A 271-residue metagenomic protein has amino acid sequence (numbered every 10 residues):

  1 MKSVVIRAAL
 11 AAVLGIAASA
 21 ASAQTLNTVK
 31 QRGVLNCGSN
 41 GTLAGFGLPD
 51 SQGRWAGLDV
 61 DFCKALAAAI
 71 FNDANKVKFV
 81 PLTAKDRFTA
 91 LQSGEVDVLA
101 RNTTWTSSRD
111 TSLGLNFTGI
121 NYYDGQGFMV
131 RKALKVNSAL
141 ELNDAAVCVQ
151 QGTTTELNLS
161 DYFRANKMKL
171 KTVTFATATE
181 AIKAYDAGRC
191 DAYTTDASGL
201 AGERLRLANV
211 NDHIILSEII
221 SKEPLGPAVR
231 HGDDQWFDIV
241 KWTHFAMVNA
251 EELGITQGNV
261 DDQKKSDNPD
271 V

Functional and structural regions predicted by a protein language model:
K2-G15, A20-K78, F245-V271: N-terminal hydrophobic or amphipathic helices and topogenic motifs
N27, V60-A68, T89, S93 (+7 more regions): Solvent-exposed, polar/charged alpha-helical surfaces in well-ordered, non-transmembrane soluble domains, broadly
K30-Q31, A67-N72, Q92-V96, A133 (+5 more regions): Sec-exported extracytoplasmic/periplasmic mature domains
K30-V34, G41, W55-G57, D61 (+10 more regions): Extracytoplasmic
N36-G45, W55-I70, T104, D124-A176 (+1 more regions): Bilobed "Venus flytrap"/periplasmic-binding protein-like clamshell domains and structurally analogous long
G53-D61, L82-K85, V149-T154, F175-T179 (+3 more regions): Soluble non-cytosolic domains of exported or imported proteins
D61-K64, A68-I70, A133-V136, L140 (+4 more regions): Extended ligand-binding regions for polar small-molecule ligands
K64, A68, N72, K76-E141 (+1 more regions): Acidic, polar ligand-binding/catalytic clefts
